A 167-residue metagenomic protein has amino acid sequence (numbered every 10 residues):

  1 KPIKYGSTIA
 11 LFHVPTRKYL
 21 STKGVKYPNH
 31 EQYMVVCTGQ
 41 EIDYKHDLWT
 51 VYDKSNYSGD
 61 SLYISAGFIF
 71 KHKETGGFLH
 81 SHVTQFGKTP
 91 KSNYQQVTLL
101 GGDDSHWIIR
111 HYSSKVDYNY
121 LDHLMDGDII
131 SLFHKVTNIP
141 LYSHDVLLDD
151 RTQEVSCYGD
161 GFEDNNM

Functional and structural regions predicted by a protein language model:
K1-M167: Lectin-like carbohydrate-binding module/patch detector with strong preference for beta-trefoil
